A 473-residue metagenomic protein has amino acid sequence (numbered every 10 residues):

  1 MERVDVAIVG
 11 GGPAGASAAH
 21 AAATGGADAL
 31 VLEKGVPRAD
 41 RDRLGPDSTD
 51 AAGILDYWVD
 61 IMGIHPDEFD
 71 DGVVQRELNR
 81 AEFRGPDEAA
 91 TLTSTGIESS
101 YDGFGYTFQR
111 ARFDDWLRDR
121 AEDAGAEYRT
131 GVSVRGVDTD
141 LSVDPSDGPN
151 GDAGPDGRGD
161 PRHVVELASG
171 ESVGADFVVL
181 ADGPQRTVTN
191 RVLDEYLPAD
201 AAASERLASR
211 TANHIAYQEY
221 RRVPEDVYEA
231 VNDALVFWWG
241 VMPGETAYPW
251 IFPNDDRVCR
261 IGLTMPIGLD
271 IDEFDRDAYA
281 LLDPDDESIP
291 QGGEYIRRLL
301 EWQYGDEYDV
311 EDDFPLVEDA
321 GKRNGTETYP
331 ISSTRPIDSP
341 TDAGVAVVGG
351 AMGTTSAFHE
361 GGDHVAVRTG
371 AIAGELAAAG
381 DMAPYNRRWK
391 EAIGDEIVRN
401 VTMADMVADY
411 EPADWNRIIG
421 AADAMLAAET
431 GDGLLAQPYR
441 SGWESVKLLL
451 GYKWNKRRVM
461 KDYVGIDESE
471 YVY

Functional and structural regions predicted by a protein language model:
E2-V31: N-terminal Rossmann-like FAD-binding beta1-loop-alpha1 element of flavoenzymes
E2-V4, A168-F177, T341-G344: Core beta-strand elements of the Rossmann-like FAD/NAD(P) dinucleotide-binding domain in flavoenzyme oxidoreductases
I8, A18, G362-N386: An active-site-proximal "capping" alpha-helix that borders the catalytic cofactor pocket
A21, G25-A27, V36-E88: N-terminal FAD cofactor-binding segment of flavoenzymes
G96-D119, E287-G292: Short beta-strand to alpha-helix junction loop
E122-E307: Predominantly flavin-linked oxidoreductase catalytic cores and closely associated redox partners
G136, D275-T369: FAD/FMN-dependent oxidoreductases across multiple families
E375-Y473: C-terminal helical "tail/cap" subdomain of flavin- and related membrane-associated enzymes
